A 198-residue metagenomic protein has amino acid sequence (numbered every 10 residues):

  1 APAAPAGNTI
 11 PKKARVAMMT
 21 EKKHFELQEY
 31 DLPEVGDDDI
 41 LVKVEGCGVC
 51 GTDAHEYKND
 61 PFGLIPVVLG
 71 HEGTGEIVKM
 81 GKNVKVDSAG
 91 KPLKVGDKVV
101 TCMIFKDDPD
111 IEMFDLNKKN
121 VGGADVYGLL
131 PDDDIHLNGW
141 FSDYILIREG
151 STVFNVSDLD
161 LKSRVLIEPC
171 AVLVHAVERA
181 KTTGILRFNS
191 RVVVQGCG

Functional and structural regions predicted by a protein language model:
A1-T74, D143-I145: Short N-terminal strand-loop motif that marks the start of NAD(P)H/FAD-dependent oxidoreductase cofactor-binding domains
P11, K91, G96, E168-A171: An amphipathic alpha-helix/helix-turn recognition signal
K22, V78-V84, E149-S151: Short loop segments at secondary-structure junctions
D31-C47, D60-M113, V156-L159: Glycine-rich beta-strand-centered segment in the early N-terminal region that forms part of a ligand/cofactor-binding
M80, P169, Q195-G198: Glycine-rich Rossmann-fold phosphate-binding loop(s) that bind the pyrophosphate of adenine dinucleotide cofactors
V99, S190-G196: Beta-strand segments within the central parallel beta-sheet cores of soluble alpha/beta enzyme folds
F105-V192: NAD(P)H dinucleotide-binding glycine-rich loop of Rossmann-like/cofactor-binding domains, especially the beta1-alpha1
